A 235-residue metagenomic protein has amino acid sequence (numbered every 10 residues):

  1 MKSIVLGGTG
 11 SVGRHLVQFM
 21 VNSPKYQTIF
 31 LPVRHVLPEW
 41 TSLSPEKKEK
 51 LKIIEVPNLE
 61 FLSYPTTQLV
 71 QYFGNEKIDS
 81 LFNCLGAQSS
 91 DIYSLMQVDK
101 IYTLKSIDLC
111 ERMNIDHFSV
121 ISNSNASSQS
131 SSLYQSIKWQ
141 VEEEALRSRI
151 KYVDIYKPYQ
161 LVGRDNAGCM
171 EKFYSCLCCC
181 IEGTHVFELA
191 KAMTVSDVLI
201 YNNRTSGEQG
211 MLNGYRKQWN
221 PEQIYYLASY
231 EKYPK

Functional and structural regions predicted by a protein language model:
K2-Y26: N-terminal Rossmann NAD(P)H-binding glycine-rich loop of SDR-like oxidoreductase domains
S3, P45-K105, L109-R112: NAD(P)H-binding glycine-rich loop region in Rossmannoid oxidoreductase-like domains and their noncatalytic homologs
G8, S127-P234: Oxidoreductase cofactor-interface core, primarily capturing Rossmann-like NAD(P)-dependent enzymes
P32-V36, N58: N-terminal Rossmann-fold cofactor-binding loop
H35, A87-Q88, I92-W139, R147 (+1 more regions): Conserved Rossmann-fold NAD(P)-dependent oxidoreductase catalytic core, especially the SDR/UDP-sugar
K77-D79, D116, K151: Conserved acidic residues
